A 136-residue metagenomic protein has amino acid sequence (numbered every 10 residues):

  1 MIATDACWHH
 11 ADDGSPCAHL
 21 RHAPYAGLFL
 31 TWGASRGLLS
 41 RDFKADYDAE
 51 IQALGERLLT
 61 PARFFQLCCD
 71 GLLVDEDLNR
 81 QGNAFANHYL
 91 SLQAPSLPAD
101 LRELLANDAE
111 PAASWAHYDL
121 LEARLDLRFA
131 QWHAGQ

Functional and structural regions predicted by a protein language model:
M1-F64, C68, L73, D77: N-terminal low-complexity, intrinsically disordered segments
D5-P16, G33, P111-H133: Polar/charged low-complexity regulatory segments
G55-R124: Amphipathic protein-protein interaction modules
